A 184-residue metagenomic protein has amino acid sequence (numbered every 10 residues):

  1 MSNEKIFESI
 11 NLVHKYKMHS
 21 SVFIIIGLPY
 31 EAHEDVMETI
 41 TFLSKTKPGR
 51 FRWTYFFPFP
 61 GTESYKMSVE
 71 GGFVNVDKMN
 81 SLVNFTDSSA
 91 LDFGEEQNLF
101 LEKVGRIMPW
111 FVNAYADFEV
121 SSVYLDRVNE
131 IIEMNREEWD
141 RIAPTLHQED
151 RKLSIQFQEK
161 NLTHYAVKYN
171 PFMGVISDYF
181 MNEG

Functional and structural regions predicted by a protein language model:
S2-S64, I107-V123: Conserved C-terminal portion of the radical SAM core fold that forms the substrate/S-adenosylmethionine-binding
K5, V22, S64-N84: Short acidic, glycine/proline-enriched helix-loop-strand junctions
T39, Y55, E70, N84-F85 (+1 more regions): Short, charged/polar low-complexity linear motifs in solvent-exposed/disordered segments
E63-K66, M79-G184: Radical SAM enzyme core and accessory elements
